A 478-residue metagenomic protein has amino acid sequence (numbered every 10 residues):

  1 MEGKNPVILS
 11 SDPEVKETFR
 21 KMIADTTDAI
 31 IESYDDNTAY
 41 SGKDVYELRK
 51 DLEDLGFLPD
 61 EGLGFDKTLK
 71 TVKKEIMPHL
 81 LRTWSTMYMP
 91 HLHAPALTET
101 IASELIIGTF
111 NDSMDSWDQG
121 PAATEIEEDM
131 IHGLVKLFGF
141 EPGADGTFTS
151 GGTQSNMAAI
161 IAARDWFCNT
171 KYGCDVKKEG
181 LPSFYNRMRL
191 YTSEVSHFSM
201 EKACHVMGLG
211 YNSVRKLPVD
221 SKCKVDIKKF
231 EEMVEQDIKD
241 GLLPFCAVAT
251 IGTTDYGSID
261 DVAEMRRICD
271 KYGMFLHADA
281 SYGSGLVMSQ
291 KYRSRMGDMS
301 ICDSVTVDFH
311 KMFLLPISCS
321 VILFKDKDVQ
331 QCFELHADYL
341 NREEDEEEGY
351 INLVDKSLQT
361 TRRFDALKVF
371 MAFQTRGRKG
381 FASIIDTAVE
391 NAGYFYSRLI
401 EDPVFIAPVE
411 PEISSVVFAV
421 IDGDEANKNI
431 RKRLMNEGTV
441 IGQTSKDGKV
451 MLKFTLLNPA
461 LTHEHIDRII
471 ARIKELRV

Functional and structural regions predicted by a protein language model:
E2-G143, L461, R468, R472-I473: N-terminal entrance/gating region of PLP-dependent enzymes' catalytic architecture
I101, A122, S155, A162-Q331: Conserved PLP-enzyme active-site core in the AAT-like
L134-D165, R215-P218: Short loop-beta-helix segment that forms the pyridoxal 5′-phosphate
P142-G143, Y185, V409-S414, S445-M451: Short Gly/Ser/Thr- and Asp/Glu-enriched loop/turn motifs at secondary-structure junctions
T253, Y272, G297-I400: Active-site C-terminal subdomain of aminotransferase-like
Y272, K446-V478: PLP-dependent enzyme catalytic core of the Aspartate aminotransferase-like
I406-R433: Conserved PLP-binding catalytic core of the aspartate aminotransferase-like
N427-M435, D467-K474: Short amphipathic alpha-helices in soluble, non-transmembrane regions that often serve as interface/regulatory elements
